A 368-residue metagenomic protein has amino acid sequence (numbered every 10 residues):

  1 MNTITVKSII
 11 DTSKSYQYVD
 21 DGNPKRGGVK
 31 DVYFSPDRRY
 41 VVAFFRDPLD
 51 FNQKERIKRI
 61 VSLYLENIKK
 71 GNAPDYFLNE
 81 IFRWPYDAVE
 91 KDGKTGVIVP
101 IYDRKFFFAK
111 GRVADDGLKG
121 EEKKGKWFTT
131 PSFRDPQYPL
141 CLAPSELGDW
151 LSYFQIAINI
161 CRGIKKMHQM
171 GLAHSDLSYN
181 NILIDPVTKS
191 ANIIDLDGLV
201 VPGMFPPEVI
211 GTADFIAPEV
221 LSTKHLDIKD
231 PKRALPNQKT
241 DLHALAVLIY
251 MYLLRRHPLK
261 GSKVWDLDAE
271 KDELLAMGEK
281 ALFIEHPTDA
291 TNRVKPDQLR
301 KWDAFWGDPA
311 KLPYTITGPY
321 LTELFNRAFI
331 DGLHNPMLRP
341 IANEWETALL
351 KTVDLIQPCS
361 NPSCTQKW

Functional and structural regions predicted by a protein language model:
M1-I60, Y76-W84, E90-D92: ATP-binding glycine-rich phosphate-binding loop
E80-S152, F205: Conserved structural core of kinase catalytic domains
Q155-A157, I164-P186: Catalytic-loop of the protein kinase fold
I194-V200: Activation of the activation-loop gatekeeper triad in protein kinase-fold domains
F205-D230: Conserved activation segment of eukaryotic-like protein kinases, specifically the C-terminal portion of the activation
A217, L235-A246: Activation loop
N237-T240, I249-T322: Conserved C-lobe activation region of Hanks-type protein kinase-like domains
E323, P340-W368: Regulatory extensions appended to serine/threonine kinase catalytic cores
